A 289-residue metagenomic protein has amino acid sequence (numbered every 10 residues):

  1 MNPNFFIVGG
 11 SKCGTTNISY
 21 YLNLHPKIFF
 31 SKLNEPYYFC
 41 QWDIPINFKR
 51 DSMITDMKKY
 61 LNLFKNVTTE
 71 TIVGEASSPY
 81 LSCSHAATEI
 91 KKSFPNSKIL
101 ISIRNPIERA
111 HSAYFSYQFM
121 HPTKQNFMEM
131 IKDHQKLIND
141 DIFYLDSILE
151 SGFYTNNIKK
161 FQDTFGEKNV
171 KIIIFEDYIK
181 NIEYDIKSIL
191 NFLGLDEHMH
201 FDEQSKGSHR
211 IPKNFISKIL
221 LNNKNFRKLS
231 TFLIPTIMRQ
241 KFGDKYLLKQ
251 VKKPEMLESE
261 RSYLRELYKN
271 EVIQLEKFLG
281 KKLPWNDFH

Functional and structural regions predicted by a protein language model:
M1-S77, L81, K92-S97, S102 (+2 more regions): PAPS-dependent sulfotransferase catalytic core
S19-N23, L61, K91, H111 (+5 more regions): Non-transmembrane alpha-helical segments in soluble domains of secreted/periplasmic/extracellular proteins
I28, F39, Y154, L283-W285: Short clusters of hydrophobic/aromatic residues that line enzyme substrate/ligand-binding pockets
I44-F48, S77, F143-G152, I174-E176 (+1 more regions): Active-site rim elements
S52-N66, H121-D202: PAPS-dependent sulfotransferase catalytic domain
Y60-L63, A86, Y154-I158, D185 (+2 more regions): Alpha-helical packing segments of well-folded alpha/beta enzyme cores
S82-A87, I182: Short, well-ordered alpha-helical microsegments
K159-S262, E266, G280, W285-H289: The conserved 3'-phosphoadenosine-5'-phosphosulfate
